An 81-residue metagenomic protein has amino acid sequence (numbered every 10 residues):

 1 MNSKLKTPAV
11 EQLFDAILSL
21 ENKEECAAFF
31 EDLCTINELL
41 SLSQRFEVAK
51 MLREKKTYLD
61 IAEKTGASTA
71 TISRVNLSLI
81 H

Functional and structural regions predicted by a protein language model:
M1-L18: General nucleic-acid-binding
E25-Q44: Short, Lys/Arg-enriched anionic-surface-contact patches
L42-K56: Short, amphipathic alpha-helical "recognition" segments used to contact nucleic acids or chromatin
D60-T65: Short alpha-helical "recognition helix" segments of helix-turn-helix
T71: Residues in the helix-turn-helix
N76: DNA major-groove recognition helix of helix-turn-helix
I80-H81: Conserved small/polar residues in nucleotide/adenosyl-binding loops
